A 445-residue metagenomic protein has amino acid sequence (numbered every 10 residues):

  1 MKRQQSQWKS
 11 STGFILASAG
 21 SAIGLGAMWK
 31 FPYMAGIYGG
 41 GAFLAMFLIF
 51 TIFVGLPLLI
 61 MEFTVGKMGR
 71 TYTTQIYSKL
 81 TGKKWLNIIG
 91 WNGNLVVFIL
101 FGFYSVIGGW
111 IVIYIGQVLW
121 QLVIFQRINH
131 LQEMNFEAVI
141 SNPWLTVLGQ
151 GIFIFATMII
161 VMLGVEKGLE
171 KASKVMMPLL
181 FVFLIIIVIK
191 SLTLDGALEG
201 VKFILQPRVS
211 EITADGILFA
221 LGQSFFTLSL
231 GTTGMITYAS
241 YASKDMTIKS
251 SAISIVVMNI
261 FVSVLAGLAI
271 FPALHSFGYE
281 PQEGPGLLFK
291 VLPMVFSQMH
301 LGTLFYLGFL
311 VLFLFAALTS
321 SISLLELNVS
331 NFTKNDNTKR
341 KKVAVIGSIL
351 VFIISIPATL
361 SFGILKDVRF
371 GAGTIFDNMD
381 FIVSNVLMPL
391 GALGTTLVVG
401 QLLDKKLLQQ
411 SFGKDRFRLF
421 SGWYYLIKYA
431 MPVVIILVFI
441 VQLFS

Functional and structural regions predicted by a protein language model:
M1-K2, Q75, G108-S141, Y241-D245 (+5 more regions): Helix-loop-helix connectors at the membrane interface of multi-pass transporters/channels
M1-W29, L58-F63, K67-L80, K84-W91 (+2 more regions): Membrane-interface "cap" regions at the ends of multi-pass membrane proteins
K2-Q4, W8, E170, K174-L318 (+1 more regions): Membrane-embedded translocation segments of transport machinery
R3-Q5, Y33-Y38, T73-N92, S105-E166 (+5 more regions): Inter-helical loop and helix-membrane interface segments of multi-pass membrane transporters/permeases
G13-F50, T233-A239, M246-I253, V257-M258 (+2 more regions): Transmembrane helix-boundary motif of multi-pass solute transporters/channels
G13-I15, S21, V147-L148, M258-V264 (+4 more regions): Loop-to-transmembrane helix boundary motifs in multi-pass membrane proteins
A35-M61, L145, V262-L265, S384-P389: Extracellular loop-to-transmembrane helix junctions
G82, N92, N337-S348, N378-I435: C-terminal membrane-solvent junction of multi-pass transporters and transport-like membrane proteins
